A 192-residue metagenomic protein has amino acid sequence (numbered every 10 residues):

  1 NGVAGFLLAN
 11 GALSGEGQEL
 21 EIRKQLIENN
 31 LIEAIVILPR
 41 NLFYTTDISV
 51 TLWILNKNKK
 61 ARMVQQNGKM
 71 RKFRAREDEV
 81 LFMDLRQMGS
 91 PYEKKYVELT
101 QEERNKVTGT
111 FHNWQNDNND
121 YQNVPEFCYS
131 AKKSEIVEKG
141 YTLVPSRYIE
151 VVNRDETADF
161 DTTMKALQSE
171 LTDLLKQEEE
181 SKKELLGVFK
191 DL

Functional and structural regions predicted by a protein language model:
N1-L192: A conserved structural/catalytic subdomain of Rossmann-like adenosyl-cofactor enzymes
